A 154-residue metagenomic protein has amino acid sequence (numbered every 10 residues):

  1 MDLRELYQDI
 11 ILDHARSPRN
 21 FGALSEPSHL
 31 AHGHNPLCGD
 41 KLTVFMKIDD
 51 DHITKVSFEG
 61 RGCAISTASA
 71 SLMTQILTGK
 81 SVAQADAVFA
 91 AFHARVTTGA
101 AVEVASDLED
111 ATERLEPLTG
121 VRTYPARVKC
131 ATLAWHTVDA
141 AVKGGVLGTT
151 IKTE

Functional and structural regions predicted by a protein language model:
M1-G22, K80-E154: C-terminal binding/interaction regions
S17, F21-G60: Structured beta-strand/loop patches that form or line metal/cofactor-binding pockets in enzymes
C38, I65, T123-R127: Secondary-structure capping and boundary motifs in well-ordered enzyme cores
L42, S71, K129: Active-site phosphate/pyrophosphate-handling residues
G60-T67: Short, thiol/selenol-centered motifs that function as redox-active sites or metal-ligating centers
T67-A68, A87: Alpha-helical macromolecular-interaction surfaces
S69-S81: Alpha-helical support elements that line or immediately flank enzyme active sites and cofactor-binding pockets
